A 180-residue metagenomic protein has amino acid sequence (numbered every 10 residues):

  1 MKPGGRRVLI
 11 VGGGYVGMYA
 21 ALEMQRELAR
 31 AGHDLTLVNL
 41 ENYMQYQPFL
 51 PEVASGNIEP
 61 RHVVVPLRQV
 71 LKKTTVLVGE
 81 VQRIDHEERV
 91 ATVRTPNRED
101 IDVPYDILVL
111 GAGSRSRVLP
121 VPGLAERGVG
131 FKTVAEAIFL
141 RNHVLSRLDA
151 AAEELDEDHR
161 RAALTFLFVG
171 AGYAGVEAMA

Functional and structural regions predicted by a protein language model:
M1-G5, T75-L167: FAD-binding core/adjacent interface of flavoenzyme oxidoreductases
M1-R83, F166-F168, Y173-A180: Beta1-alpha1 glycine-rich phosphate/pyrophosphate-binding loop at the start of Rossmann-like nucleotide-binding domains
